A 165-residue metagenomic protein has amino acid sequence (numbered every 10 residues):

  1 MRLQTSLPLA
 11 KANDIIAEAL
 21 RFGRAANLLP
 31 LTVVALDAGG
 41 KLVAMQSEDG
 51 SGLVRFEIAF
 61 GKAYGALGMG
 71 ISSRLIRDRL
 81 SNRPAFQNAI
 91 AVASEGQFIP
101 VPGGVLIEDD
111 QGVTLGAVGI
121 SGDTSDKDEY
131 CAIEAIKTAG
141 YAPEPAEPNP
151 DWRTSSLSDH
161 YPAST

Functional and structural regions predicted by a protein language model:
M1-I15, S121-T165: Juxtadomain coupling helices with adjacent low-complexity linkers
L9-L29, R83-P100: Short, basic/aromatic recognition patches
A19, G40, G112: Terminal peptide-recognition signature
F22-A26, G70, R79, R83-F86 (+1 more regions): Change "in soluble alpha/beta enzymes" to "in soluble alpha/beta proteins
T32-G39: Short hydrophobic alpha-helical segments used for membrane anchoring or interfacial signaling
L42-S47: Amphipathic coiled-coil signal-relay and dimerization helices
G52-L53, E57-A91: Regulatory sensory and allosteric helical modules in signal-transduction proteins and certain transcription factors
V92-T138: Extended hydrophobic
